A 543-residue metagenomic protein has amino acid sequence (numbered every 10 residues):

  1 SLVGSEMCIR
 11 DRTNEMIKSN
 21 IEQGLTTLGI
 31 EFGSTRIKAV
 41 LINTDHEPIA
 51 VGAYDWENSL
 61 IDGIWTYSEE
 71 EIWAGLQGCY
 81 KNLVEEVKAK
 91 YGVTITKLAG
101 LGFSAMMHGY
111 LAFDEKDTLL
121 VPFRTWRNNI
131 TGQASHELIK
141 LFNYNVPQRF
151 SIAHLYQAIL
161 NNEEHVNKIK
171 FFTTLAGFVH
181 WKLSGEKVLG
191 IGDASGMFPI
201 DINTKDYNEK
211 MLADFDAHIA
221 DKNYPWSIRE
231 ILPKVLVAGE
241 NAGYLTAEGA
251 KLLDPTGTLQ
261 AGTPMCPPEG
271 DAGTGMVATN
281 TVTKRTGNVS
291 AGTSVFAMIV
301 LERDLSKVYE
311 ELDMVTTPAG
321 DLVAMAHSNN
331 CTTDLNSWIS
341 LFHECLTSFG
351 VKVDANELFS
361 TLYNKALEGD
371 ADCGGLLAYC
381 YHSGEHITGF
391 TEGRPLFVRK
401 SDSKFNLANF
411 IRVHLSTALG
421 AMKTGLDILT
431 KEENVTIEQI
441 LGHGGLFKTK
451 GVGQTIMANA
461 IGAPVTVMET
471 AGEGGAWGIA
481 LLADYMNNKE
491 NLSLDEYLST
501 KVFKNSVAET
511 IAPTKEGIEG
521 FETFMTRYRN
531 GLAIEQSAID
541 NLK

Functional and structural regions predicted by a protein language model:
L2-I9: Short, small-residue-biased leader/transition segments that mark boundaries at the very start of proteins
E6, R36, M107-G109, F178 (+1 more regions): Structural motif
R10-V121, H136, K168, R229 (+7 more regions): N-terminal glycine/serine-rich phosphate-binding loop of ATP-dependent small-molecule kinases, especially carbohydrate
I17-G24, L28-G29, I95, H136-L189 (+3 more regions): Active-site core segments that coordinate phosphate-bearing ligands/cofactors across diverse enzyme families
K88-T125, N145-P147, H180-G192, G196-D201 (+1 more regions): Short beta-strand-loop/turn "lid" adjacent to the catalytic site in phosphate-handling enzymes
N128: Carbohydrate-associated surface elements
